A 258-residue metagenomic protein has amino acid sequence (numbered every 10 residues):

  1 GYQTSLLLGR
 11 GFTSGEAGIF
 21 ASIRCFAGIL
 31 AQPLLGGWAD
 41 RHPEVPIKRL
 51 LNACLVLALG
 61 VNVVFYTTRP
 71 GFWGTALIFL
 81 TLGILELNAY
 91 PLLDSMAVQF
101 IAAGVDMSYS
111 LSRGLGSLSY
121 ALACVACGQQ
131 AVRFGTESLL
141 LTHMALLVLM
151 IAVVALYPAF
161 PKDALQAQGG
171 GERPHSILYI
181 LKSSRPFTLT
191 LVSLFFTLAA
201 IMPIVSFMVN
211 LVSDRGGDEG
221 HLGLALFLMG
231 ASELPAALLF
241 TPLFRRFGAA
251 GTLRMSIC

Functional and structural regions predicted by a protein language model:
G1-C25, P186-A225: Helix-loop boundary and gating motifs at the non-cytosolic
C25-P33, A121, G230-L238: Residue-level signature of mid-helix packing/kink "hotspots" within the transmembrane helices of 12-pass Major
G28-I29, M107-C127: Glycine-rich segments within core transmembrane alpha-helices of 12-TM secondary carriers
L30-V45, A131-V132, A236-A249: Helix-to-loop junctions at the C-terminal end of transmembrane segments in multipass secondary transporters
K48-V63, G251-C258: Structural signature of the two symmetry-related core transmembrane helices
V61-N62, T68, F72-Y90, M96 (+1 more regions): Hydrophobic core of transmembrane alpha-helices in multi-pass small-molecule transporters, especially MFS/SLC-type
L139-L156: Symmetry-related core transmembrane helices of the 12-TM Major Facilitator Superfamily/SLC fold
Y157-V192: Juxtamembrane intracellular "pre-TM" segments in multi-pass secondary transporters
